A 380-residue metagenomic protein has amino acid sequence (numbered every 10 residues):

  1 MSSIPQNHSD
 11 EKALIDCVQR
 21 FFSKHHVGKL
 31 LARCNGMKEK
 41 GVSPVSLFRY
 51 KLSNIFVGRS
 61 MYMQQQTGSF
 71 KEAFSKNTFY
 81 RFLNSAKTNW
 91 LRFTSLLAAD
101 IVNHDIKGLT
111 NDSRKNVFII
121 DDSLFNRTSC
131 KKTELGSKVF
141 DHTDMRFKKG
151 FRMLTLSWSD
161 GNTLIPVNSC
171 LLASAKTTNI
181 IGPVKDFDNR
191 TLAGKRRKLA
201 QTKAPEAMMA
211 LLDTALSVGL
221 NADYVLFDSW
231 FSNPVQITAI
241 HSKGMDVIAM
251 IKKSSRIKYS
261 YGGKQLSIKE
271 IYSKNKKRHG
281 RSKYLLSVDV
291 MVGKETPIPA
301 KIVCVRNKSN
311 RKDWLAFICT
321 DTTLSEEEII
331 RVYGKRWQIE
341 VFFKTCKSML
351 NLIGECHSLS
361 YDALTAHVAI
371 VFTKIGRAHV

Functional and structural regions predicted by a protein language model:
M1-K40, V45-F48, T94-L97, S113-R114 (+3 more regions): Single, function-defining residue in the core of a domain
H26, N54-S60, K87, R377: Short alpha-helix boundary/capping elements
N35-G36, S85-K176: Active-site-proximal, Lys/Arg-enriched surface segment that forms a nucleic-acid-binding/basic interface patch
V45-V57: Short, amphipathic alpha-helical "recognition" segments used to contact nucleic acids or chromatin
F56-F70: Short, charged amphipathic recognition helices of the HTH superfamily and cognate SANT/SANTA-like modules
G68-F82: Short, basic interhelical loop/turn and adjoining N-cap of the next helix at nucleic-acid- or acidic-partner-contacting
F79-L83, K87, L216, A222: Alpha/propeptide regions of enzymes that mature by internal proteolysis
